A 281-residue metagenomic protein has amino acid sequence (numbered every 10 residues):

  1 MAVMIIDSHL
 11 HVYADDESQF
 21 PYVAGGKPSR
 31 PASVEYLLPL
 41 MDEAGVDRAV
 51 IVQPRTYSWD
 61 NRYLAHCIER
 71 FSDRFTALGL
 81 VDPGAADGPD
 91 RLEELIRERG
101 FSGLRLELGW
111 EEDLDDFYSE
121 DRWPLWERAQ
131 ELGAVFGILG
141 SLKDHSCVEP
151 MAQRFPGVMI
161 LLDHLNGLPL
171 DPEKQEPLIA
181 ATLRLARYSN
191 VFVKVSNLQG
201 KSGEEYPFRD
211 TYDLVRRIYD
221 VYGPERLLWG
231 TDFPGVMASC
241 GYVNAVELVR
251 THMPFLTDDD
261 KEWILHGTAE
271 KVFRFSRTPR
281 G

Functional and structural regions predicted by a protein language model:
A2-P124, R128, L132, I138 (+1 more regions): Mid-domain alpha/beta scaffold segments of enzyme catalytic cores
V3-I6, P28-R48, R217, V221-L228 (+1 more regions): Mid-to-C-terminal alpha-helical segments outside catalytic/metal-binding sites
D7, V50-Q53, L80, K194-N197 (+2 more regions): Short beta-strand segments
L10, L165, D232-F233: Active-site metal-binding loops of divalent metal-dependent hydrolases
P54, G109, L165-N166, L198 (+1 more regions): Flexible loop residues that form catalytic and substrate-binding hotspots at small-molecule/glycan-binding clefts
T56-Y57, P83-A86, E111-D115, L168-D171 (+2 more regions): Short, small-residue-enriched loops and turns at beta-alpha junctions that line or gate enzyme active sites
N61-F75, V158, L162, L214-D220 (+1 more regions): Short, electropositive alpha-helical surface patch
S102, D115-L228, P279-G281: Catalytic pocket-lining loop regions of alpha/beta-barrel enzymes, especially the amidohydrolase/enolase/GH5 lineages
